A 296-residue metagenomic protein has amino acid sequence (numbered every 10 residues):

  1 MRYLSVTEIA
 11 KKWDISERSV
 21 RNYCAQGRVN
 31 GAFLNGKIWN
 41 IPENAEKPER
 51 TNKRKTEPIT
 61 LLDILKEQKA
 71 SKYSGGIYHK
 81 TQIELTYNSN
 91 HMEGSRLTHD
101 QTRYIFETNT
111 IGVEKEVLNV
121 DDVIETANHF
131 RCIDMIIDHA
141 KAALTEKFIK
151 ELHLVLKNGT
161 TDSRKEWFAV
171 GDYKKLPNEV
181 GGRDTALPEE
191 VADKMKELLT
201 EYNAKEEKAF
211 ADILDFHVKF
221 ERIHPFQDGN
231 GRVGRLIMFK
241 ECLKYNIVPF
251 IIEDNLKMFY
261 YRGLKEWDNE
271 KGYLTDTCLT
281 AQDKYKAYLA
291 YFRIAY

Functional and structural regions predicted by a protein language model:
M1-W13, E17-V29, L34-Y296: FIC/Doc superfamily catalytic core
